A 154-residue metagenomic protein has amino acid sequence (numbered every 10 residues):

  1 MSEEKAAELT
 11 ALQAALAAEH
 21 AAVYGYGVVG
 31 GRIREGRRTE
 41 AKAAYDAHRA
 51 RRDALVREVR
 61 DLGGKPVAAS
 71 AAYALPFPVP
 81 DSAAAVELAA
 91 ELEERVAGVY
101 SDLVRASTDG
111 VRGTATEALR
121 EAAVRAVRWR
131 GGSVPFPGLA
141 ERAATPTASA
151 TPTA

Functional and structural regions predicted by a protein language model:
M1-A154: All-alpha RGS (Regulator of G-protein Signaling) helical domain and cognate RGS-like helical scaffolds
